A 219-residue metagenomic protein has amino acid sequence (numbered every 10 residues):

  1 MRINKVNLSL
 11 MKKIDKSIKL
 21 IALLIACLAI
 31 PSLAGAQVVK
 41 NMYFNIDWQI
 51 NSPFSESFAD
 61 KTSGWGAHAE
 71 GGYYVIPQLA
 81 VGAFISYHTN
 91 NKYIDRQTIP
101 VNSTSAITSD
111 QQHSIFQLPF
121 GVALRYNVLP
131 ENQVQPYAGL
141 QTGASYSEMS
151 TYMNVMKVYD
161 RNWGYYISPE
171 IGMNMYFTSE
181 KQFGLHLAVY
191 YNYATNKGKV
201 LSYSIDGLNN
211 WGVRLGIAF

Functional and structural regions predicted by a protein language model:
M1-K40: Cleavable N-terminal export/targeting peptides
I30-L33, G143, N192: Hydrophobic alpha-helical segments of integral membrane proteins
G35-V75, A80-V81, A218: Short glycine/proline- and aromatic-enriched beta-strand/turn motifs that initiate or cap beta-hairpins
K40-M42, K61-W65, S114-F120, V134 (+3 more regions): Residues that define the transmembrane beta-barrel architecture of outer-membrane proteins
Y43-N45, A80-G82, Q135-G139, G184-A188 (+1 more regions): Residue-level detector of the transmembrane beta-barrel scaffold of outer-membrane proteins
I50, E70-M153, G164, M175-K181: Gram-negative (and chloroplast) outer-membrane scaffold detector with strong preference for beta-barrel transmembrane
E56-T62, Y93-P100, E148-K157, K197-S204: Outer-membrane beta-barrel translocator domains and adjoining extracellular loop/strand segments of Gram-negative
T89-R96, G172-F219: Predominantly the C-terminal beta-signal and adjacent terminal strand-loop region of outer-membrane beta-barrel
